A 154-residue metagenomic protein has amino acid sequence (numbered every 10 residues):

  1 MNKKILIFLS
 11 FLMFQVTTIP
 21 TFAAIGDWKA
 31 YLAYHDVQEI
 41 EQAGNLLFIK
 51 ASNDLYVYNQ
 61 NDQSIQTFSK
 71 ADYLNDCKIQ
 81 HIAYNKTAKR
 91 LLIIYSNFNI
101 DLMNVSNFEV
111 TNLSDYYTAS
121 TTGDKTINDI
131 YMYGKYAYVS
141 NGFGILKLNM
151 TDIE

Functional and structural regions predicted by a protein language model:
M1-D27: Bacterial Sec-dependent N-terminal signal peptides
A24-A43, S69-T87, L113-Y133: Short coil-to-beta transitions that initiate beta-strands within beta-rich domains
Q42, K50, Y58-Q60, Y84-K86 (+3 more regions): Generic beta-strand structural signal
L46-I49, R90-I93, Y136-V139: Conserved beta-propeller blade signature
K50-K70: Beta-propeller domains
N53-Y56, S96-D101, F143-L146: Loop/turn residues immediately N-terminal
N59-Q63, N104-F108, N149-I153: Short loop/turn segments that connect beta-strands within beta-propeller blades
K125-E154: Solenoidal tandem-repeat scaffolds enriched in leucines and small polar residues
